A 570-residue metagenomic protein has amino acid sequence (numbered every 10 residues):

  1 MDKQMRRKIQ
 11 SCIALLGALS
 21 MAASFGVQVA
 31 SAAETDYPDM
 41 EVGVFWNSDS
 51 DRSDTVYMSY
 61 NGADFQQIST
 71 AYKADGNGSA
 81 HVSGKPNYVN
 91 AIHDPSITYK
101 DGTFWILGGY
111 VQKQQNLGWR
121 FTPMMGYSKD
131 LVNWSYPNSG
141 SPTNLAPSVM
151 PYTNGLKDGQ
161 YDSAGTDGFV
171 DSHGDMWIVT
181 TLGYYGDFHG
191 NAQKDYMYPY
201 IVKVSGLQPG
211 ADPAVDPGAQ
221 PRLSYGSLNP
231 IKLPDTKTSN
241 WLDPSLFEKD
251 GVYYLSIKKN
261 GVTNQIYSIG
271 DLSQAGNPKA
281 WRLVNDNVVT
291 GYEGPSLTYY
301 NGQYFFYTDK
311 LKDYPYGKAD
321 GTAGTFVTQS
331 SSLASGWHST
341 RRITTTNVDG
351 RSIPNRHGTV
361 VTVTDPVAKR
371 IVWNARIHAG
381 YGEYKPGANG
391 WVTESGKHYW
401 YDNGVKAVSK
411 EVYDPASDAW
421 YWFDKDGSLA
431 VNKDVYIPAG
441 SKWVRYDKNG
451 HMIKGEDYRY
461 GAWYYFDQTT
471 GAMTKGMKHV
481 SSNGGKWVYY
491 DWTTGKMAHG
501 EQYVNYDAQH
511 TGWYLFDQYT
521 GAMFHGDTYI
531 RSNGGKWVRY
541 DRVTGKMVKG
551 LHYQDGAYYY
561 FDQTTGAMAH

Functional and structural regions predicted by a protein language model:
D2-I13: Bacterial N-terminal signal peptides that target proteins for export
Q4-M5, G17, S31-A33: N-terminal prepro-regions of secreted/extracellular proteins
I13, V89, L117-R120, Q160 (+11 more regions): Generic detector of ordered secondary-structure context
I13-S24: Bacterial N-terminal signal peptides
A23-D36: Sec-dependent signal peptide cleavage junction
G26, Y381-H570: Extracellular adhesion/carbohydrate-binding repeat motifs centered on closely spaced tryptophans
S31-A32, G102, A567-H570: Short, intrinsically disordered, charge-balanced linker/junction segments flanking boundaries in proteins
A33-K385: Carbohydrate-active catalytic/glycan-binding domains of CAZyme proteins, especially the secreted or lumenal ectodomains
